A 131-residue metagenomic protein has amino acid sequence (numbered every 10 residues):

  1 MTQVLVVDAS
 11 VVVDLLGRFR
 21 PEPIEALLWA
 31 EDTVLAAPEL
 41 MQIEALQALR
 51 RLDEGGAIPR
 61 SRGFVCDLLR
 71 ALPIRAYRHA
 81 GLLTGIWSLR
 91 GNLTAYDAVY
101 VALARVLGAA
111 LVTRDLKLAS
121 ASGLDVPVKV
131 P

Functional and structural regions predicted by a protein language model:
M1-L40, L52-R60: Short, well-structured N-terminal submotif of metal-dependent ribonuclease cores
M1-V4, P38, V101-P131: Acidic, PIN/NYN-like endoribonuclease modules and their adjacent C-terminal/linker elements
S10, I43-L46, A98-V101: Non-catalytic, well-ordered alpha-helical scaffold segments
L15, E44, G85, S120-A121: Phosphate- and divalent-cation-binding pockets in alpha/beta enzyme and binding domains that engage nucleotide-derived
W29, R70, R105: Anion (oxyanion) recognition and catalysis
L40, E44-Y77, G85-W87: Active-site-proximal, substrate-binding regions of enzyme catalytic domains and RNA-binding/basic surfaces
P73-K117: Active-site neighborhoods of divalent-metal-dependent phosphate/nucleic-acid chemistry enzymes
